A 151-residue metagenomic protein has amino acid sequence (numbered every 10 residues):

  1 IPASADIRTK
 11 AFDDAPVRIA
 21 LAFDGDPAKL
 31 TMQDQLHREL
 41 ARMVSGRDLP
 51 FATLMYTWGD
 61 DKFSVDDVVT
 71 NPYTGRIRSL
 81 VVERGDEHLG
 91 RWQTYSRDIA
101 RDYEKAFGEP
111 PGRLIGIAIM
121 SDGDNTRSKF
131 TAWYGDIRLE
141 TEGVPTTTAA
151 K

Functional and structural regions predicted by a protein language model:
I1-A5, R97-I99, D136-I137: Extra-cytoplasmic beta-strand recognition segments
I1-K10, Y103-K105, N125-S128: Extended, low-complexity, turn-rich repeat/linker tracts enriched in Gly/Pro/Ser/Thr and Asp/Glu that occur
K10-V17, D48, T131-A132: Short coil-to-beta strand junction motifs in C2/discoidin
V17-I19, L89-R127: Extracellular beta-strand ligand-recognition surfaces/modules
R18-G75: Extracellular/luminal beta-rich ligand-recognition and adhesion surfaces characterized by aromatic-Gly/Pro-enriched
L49-A52, D61, V82-I99: Trp-centered recognition loops
D66-G90, A100-D102: A mid-sequence, solvent-exposed acidic-amphipathic segment
I117, I137-L139: Extracellular beta-strand elements of beta-rich domains used for carbohydrate recognition/degradation or cell-matrix
